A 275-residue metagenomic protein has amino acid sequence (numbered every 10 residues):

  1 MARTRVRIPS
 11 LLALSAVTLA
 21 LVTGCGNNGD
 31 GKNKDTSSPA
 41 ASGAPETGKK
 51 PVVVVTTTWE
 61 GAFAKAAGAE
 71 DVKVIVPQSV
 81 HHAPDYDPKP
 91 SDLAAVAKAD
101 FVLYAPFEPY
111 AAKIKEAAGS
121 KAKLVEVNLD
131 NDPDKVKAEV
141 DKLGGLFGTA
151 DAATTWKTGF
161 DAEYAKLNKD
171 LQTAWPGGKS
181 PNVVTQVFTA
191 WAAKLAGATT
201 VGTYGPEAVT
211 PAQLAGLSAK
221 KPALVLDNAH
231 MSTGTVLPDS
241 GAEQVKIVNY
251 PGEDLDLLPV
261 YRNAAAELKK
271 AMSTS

Functional and structural regions predicted by a protein language model:
M1-T23: Sec-dependent bacterial lipoprotein signal peptides
V22-S38: Bacterial lipoprotein signal-peptidase II cleavage site
E46-A67, I75-D87, H230, G252: Extracytoplasmic "Venus flytrap"
P51-V52, K135-V136, K220-S275: Structured C-terminal subdomain patch of bacterial secreted/periplasmic proteins
V53-V55, E60-A64, A152-G205, V209-G216: Basic- and aromatic-lined ligand-binding clefts that recognize polyanionic substrates
G68-K89, F188-A215, K246-L257: Alpha-helical, coiled-coil/dimerization segments enriched in small aliphatic residues
D71-A150, G234-A242: Acidic/His-rich segments in extracytoplasmic proteins that coordinate ligands and/or metal ions
E116-V183, L255-S275: Extracytoplasmic substrate-binding proteins
